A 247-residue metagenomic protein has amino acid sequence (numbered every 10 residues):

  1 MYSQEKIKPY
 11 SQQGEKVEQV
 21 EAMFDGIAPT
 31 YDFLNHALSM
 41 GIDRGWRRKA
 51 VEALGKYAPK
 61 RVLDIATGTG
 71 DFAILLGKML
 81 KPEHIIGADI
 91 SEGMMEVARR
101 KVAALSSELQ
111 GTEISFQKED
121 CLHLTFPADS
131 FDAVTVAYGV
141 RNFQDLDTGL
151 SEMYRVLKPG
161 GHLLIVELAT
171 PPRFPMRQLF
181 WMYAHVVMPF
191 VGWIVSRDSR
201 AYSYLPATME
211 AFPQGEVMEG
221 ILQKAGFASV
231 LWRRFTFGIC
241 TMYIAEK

Functional and structural regions predicted by a protein language model:
M1-A22: N-terminal auxiliary segments of SAM/dcSAM-dependent transferases
T30-F33, M40-K60, L75: Conserved alpha-helix/loop element of class I SAM-dependent methyltransferases that forms part of the SAM/SAH-binding
Y31, V134-T135: Hydrophobic beta-strand segment of the Class I
R61-L124: Class I SAM-dependent methyltransferase SAM/SAH-binding core
L122-A133: A short acidic, Gly/Pro-enriched loop at the edge of an enzyme's catalytic core that lines a small-molecule cofactor
D147-H162: A short glycine-rich, Lys/Arg-flanked "PGG" loop and its adjoining helix->strand segment in the class I
H162-V191: Conserved class I S-adenosyl-L-methionine
A225-K247: Core SAM-dependent methyltransferase catalytic element
